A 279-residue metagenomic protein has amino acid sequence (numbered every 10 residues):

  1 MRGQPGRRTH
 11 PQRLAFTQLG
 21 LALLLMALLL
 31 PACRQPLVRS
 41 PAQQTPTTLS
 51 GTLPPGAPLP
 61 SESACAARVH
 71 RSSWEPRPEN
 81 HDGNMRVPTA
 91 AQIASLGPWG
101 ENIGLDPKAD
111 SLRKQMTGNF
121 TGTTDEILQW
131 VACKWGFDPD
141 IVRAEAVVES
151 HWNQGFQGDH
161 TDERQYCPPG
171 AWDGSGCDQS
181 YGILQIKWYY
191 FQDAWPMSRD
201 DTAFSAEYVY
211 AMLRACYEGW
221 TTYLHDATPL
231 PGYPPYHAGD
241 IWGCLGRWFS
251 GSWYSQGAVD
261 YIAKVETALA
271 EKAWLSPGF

Functional and structural regions predicted by a protein language model:
M1-L14: N-terminal secretory signal peptides that target proteins for export/translocation
P11, L19, T47-S50: Serine/threonine-rich, low-complexity intrinsically disordered segments
L19-L28: Bacterial N-terminal signal peptides
A27, P58-L59, T161, A171: Processing junctions and N-termini across compartments
C33-D106, Q115-F120, W172-S180, L184 (+1 more regions): Non-catalytic cell-wall polysaccharide-engagement segments
I93, W99, S111-G118, D125-L128 (+2 more regions): N-terminal carbohydrate-binding/catalytic regions of secreted carbohydrate-active enzymes
Q129, K134-P169, I186, V209 (+1 more regions): Short, functionally critical alpha-helical segments immediately adjacent to catalytic or ligand/cofactor-binding
